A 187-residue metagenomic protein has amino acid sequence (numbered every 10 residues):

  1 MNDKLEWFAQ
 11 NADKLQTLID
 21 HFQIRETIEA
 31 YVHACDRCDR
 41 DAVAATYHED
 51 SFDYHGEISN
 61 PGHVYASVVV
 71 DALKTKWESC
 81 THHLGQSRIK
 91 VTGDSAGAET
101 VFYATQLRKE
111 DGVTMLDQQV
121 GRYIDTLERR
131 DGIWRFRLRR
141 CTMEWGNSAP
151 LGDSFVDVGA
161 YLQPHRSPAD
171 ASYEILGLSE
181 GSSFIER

Functional and structural regions predicted by a protein language model:
M1-H33, R37, D41-A45: Short, low-complexity N-terminal intrinsically disordered segments enriched in polar/charged residues
N2-K4, G97-E99, V120-A160: Short beta-strand edge/turn micro-motifs at domain boundaries
K14, L18, G56, T114: Charge-dense, low-complexity intrinsically disordered segments
D39-L107: A solvent-exposed, acidic/Ser-Thr-rich amphipathic alpha-helical stretch
W77, T105-L116, G146-N147: Short, cysteine-centered beta-strand-loop-beta hairpins and adjacent loop/turn segments enriched in charged/polar
H82-L84, Q118-Y123: Short, surface-exposed coil-to-beta transition loops
E144, V156-R187: A hydrophobic membrane-anchoring alpha-helix module
